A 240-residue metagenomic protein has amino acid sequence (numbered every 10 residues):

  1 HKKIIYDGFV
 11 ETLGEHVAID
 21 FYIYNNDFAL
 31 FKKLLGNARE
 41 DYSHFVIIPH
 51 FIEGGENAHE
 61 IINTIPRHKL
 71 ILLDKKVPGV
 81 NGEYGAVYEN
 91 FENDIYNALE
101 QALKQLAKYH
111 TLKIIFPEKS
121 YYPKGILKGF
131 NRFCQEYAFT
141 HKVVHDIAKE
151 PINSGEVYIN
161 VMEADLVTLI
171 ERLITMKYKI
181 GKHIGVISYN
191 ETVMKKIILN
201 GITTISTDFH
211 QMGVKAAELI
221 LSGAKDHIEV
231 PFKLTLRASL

Functional and structural regions predicted by a protein language model:
H1-N37, D41-S43: Amphipathic helical "hinge" segments at domain boundaries
K2-E15, D94-Q101, Y121-F139, T168 (+1 more regions): Short, solvent-exposed amphipathic alpha-helices that sit in or adjacent to ligand/effector-binding or catalytic
L13-N25, G82-G85, T111-I114, L127 (+2 more regions): Short beta-strand elements in bilobed, periplasmic/extracellular small-molecule ligand-binding domains
Y42-F51, I71, K113-P117, S154-E163 (+1 more regions): Periplasmic-binding protein-like
P49-N93, N190-N200: Flexible loop/hinge segments that line or gate small-molecule binding clefts
E53, K76-K113, L166, S206-K225: Hydrophobic alpha-helical segments within soluble ligand-binding/sensing domains
D94-Q135, I228-L240: An alpha-beta-alpha
I152-S154, A164-L240: Flexible loop/turn connectors
